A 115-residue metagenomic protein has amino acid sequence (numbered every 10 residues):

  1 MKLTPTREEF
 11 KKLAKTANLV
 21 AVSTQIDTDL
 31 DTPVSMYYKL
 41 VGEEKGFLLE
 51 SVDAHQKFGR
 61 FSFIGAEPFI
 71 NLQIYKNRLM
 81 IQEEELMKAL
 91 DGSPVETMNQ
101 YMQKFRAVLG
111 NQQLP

Functional and structural regions predicted by a protein language model:
M1-P115: Signature of the chorismate-utilizing enzyme
